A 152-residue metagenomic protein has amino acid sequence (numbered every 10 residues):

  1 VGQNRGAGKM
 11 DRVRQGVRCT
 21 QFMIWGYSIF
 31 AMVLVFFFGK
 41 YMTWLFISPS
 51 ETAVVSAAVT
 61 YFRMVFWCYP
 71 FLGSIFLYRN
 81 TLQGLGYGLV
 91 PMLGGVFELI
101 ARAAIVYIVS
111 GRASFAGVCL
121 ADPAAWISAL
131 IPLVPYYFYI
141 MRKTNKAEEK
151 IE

Functional and structural regions predicted by a protein language model:
V1-C68, V109-E152: Short alpha-helical transmembrane segments in multi-pass integral membrane proteins
V33, L77-T81, A103-I108, V134: Alpha-helical transmembrane segments of multipass membrane proteins
S56, F76-R79, G95, Y107 (+1 more regions): A generic structural signal for well-ordered alpha-helical surface patches
Y69-F97: Membrane-interface junctions at transmembrane-helix termini in multi-pass inner-membrane proteins
G88-V90, A103-I105, A116: A short pocket-lining beta-strand/turn micro-motif at the edge of beta-sheets
E98-R102: Hydrophobic membrane-spanning alpha-helices of multi-pass integral membrane proteins
